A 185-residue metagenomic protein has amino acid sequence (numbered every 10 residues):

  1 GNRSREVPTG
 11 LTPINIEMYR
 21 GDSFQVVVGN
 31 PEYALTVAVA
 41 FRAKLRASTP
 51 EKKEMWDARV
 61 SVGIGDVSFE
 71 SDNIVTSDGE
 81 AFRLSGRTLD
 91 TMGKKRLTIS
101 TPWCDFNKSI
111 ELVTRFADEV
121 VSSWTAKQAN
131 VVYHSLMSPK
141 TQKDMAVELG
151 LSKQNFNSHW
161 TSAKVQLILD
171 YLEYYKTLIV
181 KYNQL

Functional and structural regions predicted by a protein language model:
G1-G86, D90: DNA-contacting interfaces and partner/effector-binding or oligomerization modules in DNA-centric proteins
E70-T76, T91-R115: Flexible, glycine/charge-rich interdomain/linker segments that couple and regulate nucleotide signaling catalytic cores
V121-Q128: Short helix-coil-helix linker/hinge
Q128-S135: Short alpha-helical "packing" element that flanks the helix-turn-helix/winged-helix DNA-binding module
S138: Flexible coil/turn residues that form the inter-helical turn or adjacent wing/linker of helix-turn-helix
T141-L149, F156: Short alpha-helical "recognition helix" segments of helix-turn-helix
W160, L167: DNA major-groove recognition helix of helix-turn-helix
E173-L185: Intrinsically disordered, low-complexity basic tails/linkers immediately adjacent to helix-turn-helix/homeobox/MYB/SANT
